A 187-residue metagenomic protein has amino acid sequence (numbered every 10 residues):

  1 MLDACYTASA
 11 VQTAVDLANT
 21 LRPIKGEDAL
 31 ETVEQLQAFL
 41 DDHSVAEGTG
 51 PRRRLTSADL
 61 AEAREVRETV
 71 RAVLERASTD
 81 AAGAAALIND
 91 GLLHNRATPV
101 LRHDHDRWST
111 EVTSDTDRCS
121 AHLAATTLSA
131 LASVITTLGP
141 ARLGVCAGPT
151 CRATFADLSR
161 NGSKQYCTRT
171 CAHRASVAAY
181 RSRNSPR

Functional and structural regions predicted by a protein language model:
M1-V145, P149-R152, A156: Short helix-coil boundary/hinge micro-motifs
I135-T137, T170-A172, Y180: Glycine-rich loops and low-complexity Gly/Arg-rich segments that provide flexible linkers or classic glycine-based
D157, H173, V177: Short, non-ligating residues that shape and space the ligands of small metal-coordination modules and catalytic
R160-G162, S182: Short, glycine/charged-enriched secondary-structure capping and boundary segments
G162-A172: Cysteine-rich micro-motifs
R181-R187: Contiguous alpha-helical segments
